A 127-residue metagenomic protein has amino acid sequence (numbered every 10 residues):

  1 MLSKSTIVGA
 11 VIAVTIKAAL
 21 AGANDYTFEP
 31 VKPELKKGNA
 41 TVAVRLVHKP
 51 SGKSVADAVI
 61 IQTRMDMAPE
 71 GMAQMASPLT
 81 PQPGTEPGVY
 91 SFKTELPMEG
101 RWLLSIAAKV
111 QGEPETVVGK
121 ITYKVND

Functional and structural regions predicted by a protein language model:
M1-G9: Bacterial N-terminal signal peptides that target proteins for export
I16-A18: N-terminal signal peptide c-region/cleavage motif recognized by signal peptidases
A21-D127: Contiguous segments within soluble domain cores/interaction surfaces
